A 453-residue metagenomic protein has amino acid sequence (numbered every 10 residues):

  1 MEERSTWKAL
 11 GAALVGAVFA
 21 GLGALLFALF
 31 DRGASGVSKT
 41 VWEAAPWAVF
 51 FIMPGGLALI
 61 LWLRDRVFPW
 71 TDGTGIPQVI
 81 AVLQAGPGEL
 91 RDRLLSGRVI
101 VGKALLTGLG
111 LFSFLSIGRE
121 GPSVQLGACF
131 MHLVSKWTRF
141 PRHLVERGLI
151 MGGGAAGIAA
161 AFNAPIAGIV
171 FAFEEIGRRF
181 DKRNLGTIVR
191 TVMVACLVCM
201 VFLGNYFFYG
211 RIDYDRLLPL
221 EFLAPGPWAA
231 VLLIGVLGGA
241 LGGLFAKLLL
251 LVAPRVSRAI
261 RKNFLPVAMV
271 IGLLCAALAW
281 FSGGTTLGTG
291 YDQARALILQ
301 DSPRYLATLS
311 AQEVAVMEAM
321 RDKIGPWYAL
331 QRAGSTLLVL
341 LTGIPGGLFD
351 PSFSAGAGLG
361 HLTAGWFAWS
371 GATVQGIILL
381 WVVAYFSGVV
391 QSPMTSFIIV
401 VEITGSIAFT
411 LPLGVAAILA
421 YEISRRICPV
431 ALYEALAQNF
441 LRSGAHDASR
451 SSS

Functional and structural regions predicted by a protein language model:
M1-S453: Alpha-helical transmembrane segments and immediately membrane-proximal extracytoplasmic
